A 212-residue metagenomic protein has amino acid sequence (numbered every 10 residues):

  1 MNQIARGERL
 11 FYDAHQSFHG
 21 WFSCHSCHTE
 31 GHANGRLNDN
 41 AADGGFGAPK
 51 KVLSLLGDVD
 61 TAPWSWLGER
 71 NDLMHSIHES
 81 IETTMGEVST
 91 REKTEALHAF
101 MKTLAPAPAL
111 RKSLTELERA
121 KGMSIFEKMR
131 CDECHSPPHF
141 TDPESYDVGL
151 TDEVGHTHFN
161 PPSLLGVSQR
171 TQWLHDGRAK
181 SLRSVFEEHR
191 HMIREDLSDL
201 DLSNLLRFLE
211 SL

Functional and structural regions predicted by a protein language model:
M1-L212: Periplasmic c-type cytochrome electron-transfer domains
